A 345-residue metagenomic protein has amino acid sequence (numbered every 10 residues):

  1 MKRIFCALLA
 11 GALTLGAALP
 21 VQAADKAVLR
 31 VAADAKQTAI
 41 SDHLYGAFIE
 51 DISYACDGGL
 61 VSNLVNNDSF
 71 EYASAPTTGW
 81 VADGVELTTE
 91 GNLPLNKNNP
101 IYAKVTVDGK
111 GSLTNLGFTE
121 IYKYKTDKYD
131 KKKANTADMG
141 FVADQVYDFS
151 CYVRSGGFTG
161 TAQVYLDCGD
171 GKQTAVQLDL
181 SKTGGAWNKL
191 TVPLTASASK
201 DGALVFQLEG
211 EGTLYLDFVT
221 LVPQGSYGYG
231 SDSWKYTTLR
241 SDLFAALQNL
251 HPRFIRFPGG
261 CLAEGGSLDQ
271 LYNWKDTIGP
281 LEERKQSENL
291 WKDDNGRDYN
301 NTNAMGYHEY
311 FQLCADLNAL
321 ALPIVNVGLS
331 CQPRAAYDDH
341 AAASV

Functional and structural regions predicted by a protein language model:
K2-A10: Sec-dependent signal peptide recognition, specifically the positively charged N-region followed immediately by
L9, L13-A17: Hydrophobic core
A18-A24: Sec-dependent signal peptide cleavage junction
A24-T302, L320-I324, A335-A341: Extracellular and organelle-lumenal recognition/adhesion modules and their flexible linkers in secreted
L243-F244, Y307-F311, A342-V345: Generic structural signal for well-ordered alpha-helices, preferentially at hydrophobic/aromatic core positions
A315: Anion (oxyanion) recognition and catalysis
